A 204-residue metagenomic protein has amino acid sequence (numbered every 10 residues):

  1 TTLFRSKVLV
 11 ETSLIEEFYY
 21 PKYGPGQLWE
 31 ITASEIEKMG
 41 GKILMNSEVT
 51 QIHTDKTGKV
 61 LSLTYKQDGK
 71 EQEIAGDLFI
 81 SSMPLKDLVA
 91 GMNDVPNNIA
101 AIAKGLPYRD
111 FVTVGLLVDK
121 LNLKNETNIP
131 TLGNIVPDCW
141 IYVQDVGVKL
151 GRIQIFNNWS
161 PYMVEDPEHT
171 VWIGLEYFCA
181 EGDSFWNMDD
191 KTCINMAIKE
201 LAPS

Functional and structural regions predicted by a protein language model:
T1-I52, L61, A75: Active-site/ligand-binding neighborhood in enzyme catalytic cores
P21, M45-S204: Mid-domain catalytic core of redox enzymes that form a hydrophobic substrate pocket/lid adjacent to a catalytic redox
